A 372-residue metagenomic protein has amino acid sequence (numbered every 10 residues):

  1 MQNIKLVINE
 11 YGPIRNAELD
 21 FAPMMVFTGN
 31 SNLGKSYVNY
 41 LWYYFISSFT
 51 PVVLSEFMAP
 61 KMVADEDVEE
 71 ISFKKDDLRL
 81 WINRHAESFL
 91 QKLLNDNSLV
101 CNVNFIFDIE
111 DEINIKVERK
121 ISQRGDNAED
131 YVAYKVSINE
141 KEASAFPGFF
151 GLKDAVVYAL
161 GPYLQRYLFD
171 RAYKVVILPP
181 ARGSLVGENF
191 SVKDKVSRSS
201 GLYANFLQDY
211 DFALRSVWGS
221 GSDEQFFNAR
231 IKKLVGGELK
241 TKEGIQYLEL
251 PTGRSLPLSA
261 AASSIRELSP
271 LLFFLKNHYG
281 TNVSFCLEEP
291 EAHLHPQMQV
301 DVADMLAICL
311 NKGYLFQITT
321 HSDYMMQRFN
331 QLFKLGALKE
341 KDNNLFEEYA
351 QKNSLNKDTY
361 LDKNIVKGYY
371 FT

Functional and structural regions predicted by a protein language model:
M1-R198, L310, Q327, F333-T359: P-loop NTPase switch/coupling surface
D108-E110, S137-L268, F273-G280: Extended helical coiled-coil dimerization/tether regions that scaffold and oligomerize large DNA-maintenance assemblies
I177-L178, Y360-F371: Extended hydrophobic secondary-structure segments that form protein cores and membrane-embedded regions
L271, D301-A303: Conserved hydrophobic alpha-helix in the ABC-type ATPase nucleotide-binding domain
E288-P290: Walker B catalytic acidic pair
L315-T319: Conserved H-loop
T320-Y324: Conserved H-loop
